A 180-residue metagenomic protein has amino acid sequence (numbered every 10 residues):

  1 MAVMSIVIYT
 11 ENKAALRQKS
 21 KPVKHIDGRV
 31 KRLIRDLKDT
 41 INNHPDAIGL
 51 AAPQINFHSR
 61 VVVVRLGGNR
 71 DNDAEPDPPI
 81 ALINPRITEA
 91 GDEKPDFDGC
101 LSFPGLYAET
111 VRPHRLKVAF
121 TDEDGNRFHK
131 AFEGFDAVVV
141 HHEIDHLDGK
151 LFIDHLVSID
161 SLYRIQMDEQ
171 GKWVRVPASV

Functional and structural regions predicted by a protein language model:
M1-H141, H146-V180: Active-site rim/adjacent substrate-binding subdomains
